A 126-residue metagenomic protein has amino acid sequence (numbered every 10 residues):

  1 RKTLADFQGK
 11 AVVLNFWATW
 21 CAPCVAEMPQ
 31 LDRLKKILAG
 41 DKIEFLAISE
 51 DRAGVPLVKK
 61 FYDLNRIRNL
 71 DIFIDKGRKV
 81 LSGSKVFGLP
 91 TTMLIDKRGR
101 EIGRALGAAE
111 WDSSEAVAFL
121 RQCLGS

Functional and structural regions predicted by a protein language model:
R1-V12: A short beta-strand-turn-helix
K10-V12, F16-W20, G88: Short pre-active-site segment immediately N-terminal to redox-active cysteine/selenocysteine motifs in thiol-based
V12, E27-Q30, T91, R104: Residue-level recognition of specific faces of alpha-helices
V12-L14, L46-I48, M93: Conserved hydrophobic packing residues within short motifs/helices of P-loop NTPase cores of ABC-family ATPases
V25-N65, K76-G83: Structural microenvironment flanking redox-active thiols in thiol-disulfide oxidoreductases
I43, L70-D71: Short, conserved active-site loop motifs that form the nucleotide-linked donor/cofactor pocket
Y62-N69, D75-R121: Thiol/disulfide oxidoreductase modules built on the thioredoxin-like
C123-S126: Short, solvent-exposed mixed-charge patches
